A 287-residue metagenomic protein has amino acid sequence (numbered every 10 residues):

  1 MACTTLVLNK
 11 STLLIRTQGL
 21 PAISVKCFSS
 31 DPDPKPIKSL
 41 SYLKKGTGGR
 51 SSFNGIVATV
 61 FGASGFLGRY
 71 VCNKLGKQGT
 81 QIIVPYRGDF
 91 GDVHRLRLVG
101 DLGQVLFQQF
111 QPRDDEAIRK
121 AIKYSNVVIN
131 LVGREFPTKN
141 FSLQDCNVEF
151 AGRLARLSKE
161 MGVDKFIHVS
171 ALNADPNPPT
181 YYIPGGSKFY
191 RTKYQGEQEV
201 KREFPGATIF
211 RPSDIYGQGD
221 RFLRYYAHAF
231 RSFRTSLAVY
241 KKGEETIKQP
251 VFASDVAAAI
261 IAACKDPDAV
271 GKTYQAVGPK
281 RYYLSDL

Functional and structural regions predicted by a protein language model:
V7, L14-K38, T47-S52, I56 (+1 more regions): Mid/C-terminal beta-alpha module of Rossmann-like enzyme folds, strongest in SDR-family dehydrogenases/epimerases
F28, N54, Q81-I83, R134-E135 (+1 more regions): Conserved Rossmann-fold NAD(P)-dependent oxidoreductase catalytic core, especially the SDR/UDP-sugar
L40-P85: N-terminal Rossmann NAD(P)H-binding glycine-rich loop of SDR-like oxidoreductase domains
R69, D89-M161, L172-Y181: NAD(P)H-binding glycine-rich loop region in Rossmannoid oxidoreductase-like domains and their noncatalytic homologs
D175-P176, T208-A227, I247, Y282: Flexible, glycine-rich beta-alpha linker
H228-V277: A conserved pocket-lining segment of Rossmann-fold NAD(P)-dependent short-chain dehydrogenase/reductase
